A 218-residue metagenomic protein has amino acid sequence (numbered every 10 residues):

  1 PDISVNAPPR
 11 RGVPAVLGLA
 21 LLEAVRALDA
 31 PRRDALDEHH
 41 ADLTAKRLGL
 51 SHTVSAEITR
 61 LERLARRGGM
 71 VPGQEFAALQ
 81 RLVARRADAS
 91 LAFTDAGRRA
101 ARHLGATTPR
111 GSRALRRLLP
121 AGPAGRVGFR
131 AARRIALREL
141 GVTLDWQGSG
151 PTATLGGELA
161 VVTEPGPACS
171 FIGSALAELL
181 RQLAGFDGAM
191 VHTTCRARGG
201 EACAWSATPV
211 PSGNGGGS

Functional and structural regions predicted by a protein language model:
P1-G150, L159-P167, N214-S218: N-terminal accessory segment detector
R110, S170-I172, W205-A207: General N-terminal targeting signals
G141-A197: Short, hydrophobic/π-rich interface segment
R196-S212: C-terminal edge-of-domain segments
